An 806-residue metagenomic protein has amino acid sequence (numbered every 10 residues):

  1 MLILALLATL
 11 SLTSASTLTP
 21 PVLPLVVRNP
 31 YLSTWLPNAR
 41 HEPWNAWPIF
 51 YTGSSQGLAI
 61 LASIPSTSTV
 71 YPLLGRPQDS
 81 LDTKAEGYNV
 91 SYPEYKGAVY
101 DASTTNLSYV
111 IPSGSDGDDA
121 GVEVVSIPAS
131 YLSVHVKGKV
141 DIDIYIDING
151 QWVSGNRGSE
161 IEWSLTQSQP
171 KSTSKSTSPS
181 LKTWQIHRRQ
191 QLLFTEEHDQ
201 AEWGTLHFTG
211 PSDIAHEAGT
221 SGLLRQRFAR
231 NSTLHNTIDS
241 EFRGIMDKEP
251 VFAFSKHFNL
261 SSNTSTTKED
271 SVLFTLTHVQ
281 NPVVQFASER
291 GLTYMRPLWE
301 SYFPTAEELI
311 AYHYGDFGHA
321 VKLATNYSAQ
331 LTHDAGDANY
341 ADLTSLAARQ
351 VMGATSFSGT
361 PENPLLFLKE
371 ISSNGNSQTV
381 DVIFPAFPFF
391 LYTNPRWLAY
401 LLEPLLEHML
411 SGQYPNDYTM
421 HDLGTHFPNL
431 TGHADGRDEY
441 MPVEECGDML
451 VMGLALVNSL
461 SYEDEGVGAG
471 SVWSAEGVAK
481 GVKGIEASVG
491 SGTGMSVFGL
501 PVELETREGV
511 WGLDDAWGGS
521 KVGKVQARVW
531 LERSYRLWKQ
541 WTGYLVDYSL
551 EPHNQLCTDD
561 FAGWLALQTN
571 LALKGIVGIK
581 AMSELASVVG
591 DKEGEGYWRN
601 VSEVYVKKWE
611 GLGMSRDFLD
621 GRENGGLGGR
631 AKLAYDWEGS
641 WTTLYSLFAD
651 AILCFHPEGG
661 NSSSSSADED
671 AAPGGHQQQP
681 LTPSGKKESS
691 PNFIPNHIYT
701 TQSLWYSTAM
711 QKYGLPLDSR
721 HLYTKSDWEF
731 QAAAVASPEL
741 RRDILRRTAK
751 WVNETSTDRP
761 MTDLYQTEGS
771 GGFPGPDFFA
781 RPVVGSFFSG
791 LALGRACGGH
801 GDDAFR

Functional and structural regions predicted by a protein language model:
M1-A15: Fungal secretory targeting signals
S16, G114, D141-V380, I485-S496 (+2 more regions): Acidic/polar, glycine-enriched structural segments that form the non-catalytic walls/loops of the carbohydrate-binding
L18-F50, M449, Y635-G659, L722-R806: C-terminal capping/lid segments that line or modulate ligand- or cofactor-binding pockets
L18-V22, G121-V125, S373-N376, G436-E444 (+9 more regions): Alpha-helix capping and helix-loop boundary segments enriched in small/acidic/polar residues
L23-G114, F208-G222, F228: An extended acidic
S115, A120, S130-K137: Short, well-ordered beta-strand segments enriched in hydrophobic/aromatic residues
S180-T237, S372-V382, P388-P395, L406-E407 (+6 more regions): Extended ligand-binding clefts on enzyme/binding-domain cores
Y302-I310, G375-P552, Q568-M582, A586: Aromatic-rich carbohydrate-recognition surfaces in CAZymes
